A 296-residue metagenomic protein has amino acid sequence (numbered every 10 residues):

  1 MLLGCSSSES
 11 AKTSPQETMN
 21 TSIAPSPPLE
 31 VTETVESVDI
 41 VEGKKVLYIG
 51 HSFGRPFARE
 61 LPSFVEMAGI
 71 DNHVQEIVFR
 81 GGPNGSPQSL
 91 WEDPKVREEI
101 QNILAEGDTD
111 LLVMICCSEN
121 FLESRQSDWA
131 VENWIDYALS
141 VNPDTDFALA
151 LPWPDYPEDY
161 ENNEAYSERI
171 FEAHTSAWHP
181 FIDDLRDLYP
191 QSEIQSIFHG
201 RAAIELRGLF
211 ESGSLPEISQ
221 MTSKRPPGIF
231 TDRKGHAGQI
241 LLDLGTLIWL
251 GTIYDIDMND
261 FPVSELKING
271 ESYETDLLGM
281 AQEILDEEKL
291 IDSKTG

Functional and structural regions predicted by a protein language model:
L3-G4: C-terminal motif of bacterial Sec signal peptides marking the signal peptidase cleavage site
S7: Short, conserved catalytic or interaction motifs in soluble domains
S14-K45: N-terminal low-complexity, Pro/Thr/Ser-rich intrinsically disordered segments that act as propeptides or flexible
K45-I49, F53-Y137: Conserved SGNH/GDSL esterase-like catalytic core that processes O-acyl groups on lipids and polysaccharides
G50, G54, A58, D93 (+6 more regions): Solvent-exposed, acidic/flexible segments
P56, S63-D71, I103, Y137-V141 (+3 more regions): Structured segments of extracytoplasmic/periplasmic soluble domains in secreted or envelope-associated proteins
Q101-Q239, G251, D260: Alpha-helical cap/lid subdomain in secreted, periplasmic, or secretory-pathway luminal O-acyl-processing enzymes
Q220-G296: Conserved catalytic region of serine esterases and O-acyltransferases that act on ester linkages in lipids
